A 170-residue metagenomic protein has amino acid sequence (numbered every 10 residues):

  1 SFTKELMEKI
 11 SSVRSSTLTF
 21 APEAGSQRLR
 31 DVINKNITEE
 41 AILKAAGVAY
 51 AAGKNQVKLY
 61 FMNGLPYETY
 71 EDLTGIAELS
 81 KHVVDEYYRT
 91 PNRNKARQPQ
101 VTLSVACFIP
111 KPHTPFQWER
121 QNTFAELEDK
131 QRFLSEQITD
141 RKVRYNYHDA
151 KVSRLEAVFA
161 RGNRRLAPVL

Functional and structural regions predicted by a protein language model:
S1-K58, M62-Q100: Conserved SAM/AdoMet-binding glycine-rich loop
Y50, L65, L73-L170: Auxiliary Fe-S-binding modules of radical SAM enzymes
